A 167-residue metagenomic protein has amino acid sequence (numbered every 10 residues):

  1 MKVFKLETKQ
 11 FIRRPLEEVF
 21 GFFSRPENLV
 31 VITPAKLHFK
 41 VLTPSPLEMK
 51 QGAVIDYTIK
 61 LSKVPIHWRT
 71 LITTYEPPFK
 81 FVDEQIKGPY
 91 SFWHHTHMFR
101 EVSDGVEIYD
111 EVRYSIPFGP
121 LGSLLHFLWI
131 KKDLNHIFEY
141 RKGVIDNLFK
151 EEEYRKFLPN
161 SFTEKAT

Functional and structural regions predicted by a protein language model:
M1-K50, A166-T167: Hydrophobic ligand-binding cavity/cleft-lining segments
K5-E7, P65-R69, S91-H95: Short, surface-exposed coil-to-beta transition loops
E7-R13, K40, T58, L71 (+2 more regions): Generic structural detector for well-ordered beta-strands
I12-R14, I59-K63, T74, P89 (+1 more regions): Beta-strand elements of well-folded, non-transmembrane domains
E17-G21, E101-D104, E139, G143 (+1 more regions): Replace "anionic and nucleotidyl ligands
K40-K87, E107, Y140-G143, N147-L148 (+2 more regions): Glycine-rich portal/gate segments that line the openings of hydrophobic small-molecule binding cavities
V82-H136: Beta-strand/loop substructures that line and gate deep hydrophobic ligand-binding cavities in soluble
S115-F118, G122-T167: A conserved amphipathic terminal alpha-helix motif
